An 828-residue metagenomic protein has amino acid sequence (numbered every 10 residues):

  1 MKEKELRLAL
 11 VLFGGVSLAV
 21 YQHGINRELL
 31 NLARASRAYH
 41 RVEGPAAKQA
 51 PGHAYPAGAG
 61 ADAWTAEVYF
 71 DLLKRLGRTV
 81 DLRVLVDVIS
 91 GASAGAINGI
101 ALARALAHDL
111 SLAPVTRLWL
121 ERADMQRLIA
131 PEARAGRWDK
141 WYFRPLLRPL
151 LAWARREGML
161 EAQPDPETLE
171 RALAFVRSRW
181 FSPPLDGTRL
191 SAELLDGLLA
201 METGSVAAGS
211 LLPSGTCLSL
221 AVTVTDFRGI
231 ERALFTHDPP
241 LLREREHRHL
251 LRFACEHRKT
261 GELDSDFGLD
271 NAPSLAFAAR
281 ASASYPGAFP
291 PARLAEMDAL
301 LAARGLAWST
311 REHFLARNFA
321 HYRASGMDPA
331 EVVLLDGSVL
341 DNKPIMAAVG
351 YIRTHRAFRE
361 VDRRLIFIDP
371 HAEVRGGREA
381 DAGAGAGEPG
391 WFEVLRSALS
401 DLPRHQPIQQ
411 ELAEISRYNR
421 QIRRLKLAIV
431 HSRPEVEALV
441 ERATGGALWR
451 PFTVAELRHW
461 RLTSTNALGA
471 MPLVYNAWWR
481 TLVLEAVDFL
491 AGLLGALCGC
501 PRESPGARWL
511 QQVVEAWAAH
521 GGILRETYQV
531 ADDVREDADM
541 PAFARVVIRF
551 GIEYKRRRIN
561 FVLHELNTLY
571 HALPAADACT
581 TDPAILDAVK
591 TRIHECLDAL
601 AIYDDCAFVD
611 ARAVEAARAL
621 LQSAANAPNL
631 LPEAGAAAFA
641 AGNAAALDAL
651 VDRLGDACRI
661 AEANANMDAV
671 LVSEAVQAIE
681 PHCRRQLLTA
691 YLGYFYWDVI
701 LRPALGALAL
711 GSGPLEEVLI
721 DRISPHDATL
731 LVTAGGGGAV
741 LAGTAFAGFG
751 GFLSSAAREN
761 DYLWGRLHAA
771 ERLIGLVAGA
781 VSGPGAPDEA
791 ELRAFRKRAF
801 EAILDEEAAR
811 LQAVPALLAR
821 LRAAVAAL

Functional and structural regions predicted by a protein language model:
L8-L12, A47, L85-S93, L218-D226 (+4 more regions): Extended hydrophobic secondary-structure segments that form protein cores and membrane-embedded regions
A9, A19-G197, L234-R245: Patatin-like phospholipase
G24-L29, R104-D109, F235-R248, L294-D298 (+4 more regions): Short secondary-structure boundary/capping segments
Y39-P45, P114-W119, A208-T216, A778-E791: Short, glycine/acidic-rich hinge or "gate" loops at secondary-structure transitions that mediate conformational
W141, P145-P149, H459, T481 (+6 more regions): Acidic, Ser/Thr-rich low-complexity intrinsically disordered segments
P166-F181, G215-G350, T354, G499-I602 (+5 more regions): Active-site gating loop/helix substructures
R363-I368, V374-R502: Charged, amphipathic alpha-helical linkers/stalks
G738, T744-A786: Mid-to-C-terminal oligomerization/interaction "stalk" domains of large proteins
